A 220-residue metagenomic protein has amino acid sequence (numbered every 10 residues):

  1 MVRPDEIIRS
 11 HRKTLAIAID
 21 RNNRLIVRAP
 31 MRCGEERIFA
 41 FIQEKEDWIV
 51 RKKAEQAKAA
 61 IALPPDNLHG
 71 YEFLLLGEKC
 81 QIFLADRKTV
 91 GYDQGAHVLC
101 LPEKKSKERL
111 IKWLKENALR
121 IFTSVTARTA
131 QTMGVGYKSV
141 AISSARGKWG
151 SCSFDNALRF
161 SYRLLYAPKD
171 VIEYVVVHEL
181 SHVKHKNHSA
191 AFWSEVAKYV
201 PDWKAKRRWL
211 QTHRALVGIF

Functional and structural regions predicted by a protein language model:
M1-Y174, V183-F220: Active-site-proximal or metal-binding-adjacent scaffold patches in catalytic folds
E179: Walker B catalytic acidic pair
